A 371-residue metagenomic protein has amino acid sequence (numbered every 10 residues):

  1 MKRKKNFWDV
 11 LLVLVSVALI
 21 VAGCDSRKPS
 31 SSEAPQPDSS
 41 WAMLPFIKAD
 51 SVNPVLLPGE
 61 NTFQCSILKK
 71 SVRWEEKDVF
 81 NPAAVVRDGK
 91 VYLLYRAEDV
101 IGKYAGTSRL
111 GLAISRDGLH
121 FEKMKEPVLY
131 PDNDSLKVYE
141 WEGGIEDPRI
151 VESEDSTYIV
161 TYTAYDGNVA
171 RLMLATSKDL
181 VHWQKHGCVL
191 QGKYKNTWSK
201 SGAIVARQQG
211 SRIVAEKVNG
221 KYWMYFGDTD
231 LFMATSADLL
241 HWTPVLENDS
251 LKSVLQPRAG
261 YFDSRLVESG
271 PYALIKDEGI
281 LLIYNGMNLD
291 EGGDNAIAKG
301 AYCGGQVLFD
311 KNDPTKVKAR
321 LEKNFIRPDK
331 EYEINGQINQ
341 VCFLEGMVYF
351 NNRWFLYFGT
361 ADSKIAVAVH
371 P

Functional and structural regions predicted by a protein language model:
M1-K2, S16: Compositionally biased, low-complexity segments enriched in small residues
K2-L11: Bacterial N-terminal signal peptides that target proteins for export
L11-I20: Bacterial N-terminal signal peptides
L12, R149-E152: Hydrophobic side chains within alpha-helical segments
C24-G143, V151-R265, L274-Q337, N351-P371: Beta-rich carbohydrate-recognition and catalytic domains
D263-S269, Q340-F343: Donor nucleotide-activated moiety binding/catalytic core segment of transferases that use nucleotide-activated donors
